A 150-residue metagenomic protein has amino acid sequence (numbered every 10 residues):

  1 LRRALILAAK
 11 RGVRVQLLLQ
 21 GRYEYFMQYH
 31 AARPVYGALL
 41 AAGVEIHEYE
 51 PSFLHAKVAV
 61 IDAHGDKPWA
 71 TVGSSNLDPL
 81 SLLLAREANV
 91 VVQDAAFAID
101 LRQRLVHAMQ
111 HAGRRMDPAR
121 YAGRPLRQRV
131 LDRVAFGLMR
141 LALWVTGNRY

Functional and structural regions predicted by a protein language model:
L1-Y150: PLD/PLD-like phosphodiesterase catalytic module centered on the HKD motif
